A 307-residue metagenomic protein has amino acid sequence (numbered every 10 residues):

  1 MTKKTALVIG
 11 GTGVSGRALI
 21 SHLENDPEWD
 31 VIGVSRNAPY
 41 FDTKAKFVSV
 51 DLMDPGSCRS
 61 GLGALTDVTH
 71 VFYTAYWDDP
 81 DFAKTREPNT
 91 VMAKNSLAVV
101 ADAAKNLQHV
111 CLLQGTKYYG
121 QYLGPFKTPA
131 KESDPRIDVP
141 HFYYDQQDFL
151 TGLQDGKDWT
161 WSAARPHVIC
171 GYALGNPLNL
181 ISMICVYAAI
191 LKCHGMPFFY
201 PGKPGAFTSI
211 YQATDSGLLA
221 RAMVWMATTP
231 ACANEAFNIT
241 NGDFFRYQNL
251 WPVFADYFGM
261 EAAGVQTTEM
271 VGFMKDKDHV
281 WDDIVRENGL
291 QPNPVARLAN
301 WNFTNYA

Functional and structural regions predicted by a protein language model:
K3-P27: N-terminal Rossmann NAD(P)H-binding glycine-rich loop of SDR-like oxidoreductase domains
P39-N95: NAD(P)H-binding glycine-rich loop region in Rossmannoid oxidoreductase-like domains and their noncatalytic homologs
T69-Y73, A83-F142, S162: Conserved Rossmann-fold NAD(P)-dependent oxidoreductase catalytic core, especially the SDR/UDP-sugar
P135-D138, H167-I181, G202-G217, D243: Glycine-rich "substrate-gating" loop/helix at the edge of Rossmann-like oxidoreductase active sites
R136-H167, Y172: Active-site Tyr-X1-5-Lys
K157, G171-Y187, G217, M226-F237 (+1 more regions): Glycine/proline-rich active-site loop of Rossmann-fold NAD(P)-dependent oxidoreductases
V186-T214, N238: A conserved pocket-lining segment of Rossmann-fold NAD(P)-dependent short-chain dehydrogenase/reductase
A220-A307: Mid/C-terminal beta-alpha module of Rossmann-like enzyme folds, strongest in SDR-family dehydrogenases/epimerases
